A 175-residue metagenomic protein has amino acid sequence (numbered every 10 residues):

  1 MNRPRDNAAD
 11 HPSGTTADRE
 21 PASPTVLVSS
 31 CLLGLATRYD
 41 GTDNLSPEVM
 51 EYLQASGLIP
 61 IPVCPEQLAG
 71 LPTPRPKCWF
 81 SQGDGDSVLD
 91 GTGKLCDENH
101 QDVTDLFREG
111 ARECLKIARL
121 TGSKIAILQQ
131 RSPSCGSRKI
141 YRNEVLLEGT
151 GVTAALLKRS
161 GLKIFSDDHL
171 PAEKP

Functional and structural regions predicted by a protein language model:
M1-D40: Active-site and ligand/interface coordination hotspots across diverse enzymes and nucleic-acid-associated assemblies
C31, Q129-S132, H169: Short, well-ordered beta-to-alpha junction loops that form the rim of enzyme active sites and present histidine/acidic
L33-A36, L95-V103: Short, basic, glycine/proline-bearing loop/turn elements
S46-K94: Short, surface-exposed acidic-centric catalytic microdomains
I59, E148-E173: Short, flexible loop segments at boundaries between secondary-structure elements
Q101-I117: Glycine-rich anion/phosphate-binding loops
R119-G122: Glycine-rich phosphate-binding loop signature in dinucleotide/nucleotide-binding domains
C135-A154: Short Gly/Thr/Asp-enriched flexible loops that form oxyanion-binding sites at enzyme active sites
